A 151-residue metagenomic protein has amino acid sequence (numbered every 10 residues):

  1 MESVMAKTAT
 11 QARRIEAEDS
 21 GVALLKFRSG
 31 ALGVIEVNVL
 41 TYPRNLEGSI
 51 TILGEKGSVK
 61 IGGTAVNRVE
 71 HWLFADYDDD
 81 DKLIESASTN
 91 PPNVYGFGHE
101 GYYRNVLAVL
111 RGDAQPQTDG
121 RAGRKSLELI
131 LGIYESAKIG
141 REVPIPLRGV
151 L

Functional and structural regions predicted by a protein language model:
M1-L32, N38-R44, R121, L151: Rossmann-like dinucleotide-binding domain that binds NAD(P)(H)
R13, L107, I130-Y134: Short, amphipathic alpha-helical segments that act as regulatory/interfacial helices in nucleotide-processing proteins
A17-D19, L46, L53, I139: Residues that act as N-cap/strand-start positions at coil-to-secondary-structure junctions
V22, F27, S49-R121, V143-I145 (+1 more regions): C-terminal glycine/acidic-rich active-site capping loop/insertion
V34-V37, I61-G63: Beta-strand scaffold of nucleotide-dependent catalytic cores
G98-Y102, I130-I139: Stable alpha-helical structural segments in soluble proteins, enriched in small hydrophobic residues
R124-L127: C-terminal interaction segments
